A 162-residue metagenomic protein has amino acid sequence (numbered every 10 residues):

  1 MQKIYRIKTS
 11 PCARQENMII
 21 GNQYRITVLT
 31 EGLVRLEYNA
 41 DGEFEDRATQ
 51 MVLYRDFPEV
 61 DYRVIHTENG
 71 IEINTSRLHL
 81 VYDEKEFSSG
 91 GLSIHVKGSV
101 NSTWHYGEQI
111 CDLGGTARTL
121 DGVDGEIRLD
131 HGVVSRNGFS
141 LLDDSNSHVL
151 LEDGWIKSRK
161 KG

Functional and structural regions predicted by a protein language model:
M1-R14: Short, Gly/Pro- and small/polar-rich lid/capping loops
I4, L29-E68: A low-complexity, Ser/Thr/Gly/Pro-enriched, surface-exposed linker/loop concept that marks segments flanking
R6-K8, L53-F57, D112-A117: Short Pro/Gly-enriched beta-strand edge/turn motifs at strand-loop
V64-G162: Catalytic and substrate-binding clefts that recognize carbohydrates or anionic sugar/phosphate headgroups
